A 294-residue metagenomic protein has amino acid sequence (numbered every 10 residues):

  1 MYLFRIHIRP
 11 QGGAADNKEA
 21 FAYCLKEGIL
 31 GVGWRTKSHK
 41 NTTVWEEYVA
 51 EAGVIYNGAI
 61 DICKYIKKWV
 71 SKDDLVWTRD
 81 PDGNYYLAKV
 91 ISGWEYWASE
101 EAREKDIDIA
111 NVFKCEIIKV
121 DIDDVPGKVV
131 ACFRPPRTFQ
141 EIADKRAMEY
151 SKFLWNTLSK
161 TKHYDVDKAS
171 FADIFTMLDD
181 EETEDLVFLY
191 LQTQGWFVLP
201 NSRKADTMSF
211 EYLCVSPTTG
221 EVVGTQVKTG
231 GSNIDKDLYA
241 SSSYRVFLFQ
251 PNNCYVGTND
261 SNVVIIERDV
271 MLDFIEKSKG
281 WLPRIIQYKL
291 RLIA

Functional and structural regions predicted by a protein language model:
M1-K72, W77-A294: Mixed-charge (Asp/Glu-Lys/Arg
